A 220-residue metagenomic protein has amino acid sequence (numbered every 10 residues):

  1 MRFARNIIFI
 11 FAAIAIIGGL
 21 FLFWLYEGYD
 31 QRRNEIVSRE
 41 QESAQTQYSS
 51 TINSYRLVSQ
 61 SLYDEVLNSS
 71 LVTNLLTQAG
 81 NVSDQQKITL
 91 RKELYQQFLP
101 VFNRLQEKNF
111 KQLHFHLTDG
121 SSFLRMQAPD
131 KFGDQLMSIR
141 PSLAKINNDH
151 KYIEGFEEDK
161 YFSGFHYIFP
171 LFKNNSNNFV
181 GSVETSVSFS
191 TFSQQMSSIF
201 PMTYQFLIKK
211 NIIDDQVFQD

Functional and structural regions predicted by a protein language model:
F3-T89, P100-K111, Y167, S198 (+1 more regions): Juxtamembrane extracytoplasmic/periplasmic/luminal helical "stalk" adjacent to the first N-terminal
Q47, Q96-Q97, V187-T191: Short, conserved clusters of charged catalytic residues that mark active-site and nucleotide-handling motifs
L71-T73, T77, R91-E93, F179 (+1 more regions): Extracytoplasmic/periplasmic ligand-binding sensor domains of two-pass membrane signal-transduction receptors
Q86-L94, E184-T185: Signal-transducing coiled-coil linker helices
R91-F98, I139: Well-ordered, non-membrane alpha-helical segments in soluble/globular domains
N103-S186, Q194-S198: Extracytoplasmic/periplasmic ligand-binding sensor regions of membrane-associated signaling proteins
T191-D220: Intrinsic low-complexity, intrinsically disordered coil/linker regions enriched in small/polar and charged residues
